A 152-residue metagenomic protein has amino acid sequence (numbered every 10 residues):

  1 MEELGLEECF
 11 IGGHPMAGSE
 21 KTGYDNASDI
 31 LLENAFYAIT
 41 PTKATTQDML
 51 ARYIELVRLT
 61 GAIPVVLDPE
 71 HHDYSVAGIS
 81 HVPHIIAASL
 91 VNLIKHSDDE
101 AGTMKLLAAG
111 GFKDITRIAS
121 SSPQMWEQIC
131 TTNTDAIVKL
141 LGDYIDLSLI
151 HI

Functional and structural regions predicted by a protein language model:
M1-D25: Rossmann-like NAD(P)(H) cofactor-binding subdomain of soluble oxidoreductases
E3-G5, I30-E33: Short, conserved loop/helix-junction motifs that constitute active-site signature segments in enzyme catalytic cores
A17-E20, T46, I137: Alpha-helix N-cap/loop-to-helix initiation residues
N26-L31, E127-Q128: Short, flexible, solvent-exposed loop/turn segments with mixed acidic/basic and small polar residues
L31-I118: Internal alpha-helical scaffold of NAD(P)-dependent oxidoreductase catalytic cores
D98-L147: C-terminal substrate-binding/catalytic lobe of Rossmann-fold NAD(P)-dependent oxidoreductases
I150-I152: Conserved small/polar residues in nucleotide/adenosyl-binding loops
